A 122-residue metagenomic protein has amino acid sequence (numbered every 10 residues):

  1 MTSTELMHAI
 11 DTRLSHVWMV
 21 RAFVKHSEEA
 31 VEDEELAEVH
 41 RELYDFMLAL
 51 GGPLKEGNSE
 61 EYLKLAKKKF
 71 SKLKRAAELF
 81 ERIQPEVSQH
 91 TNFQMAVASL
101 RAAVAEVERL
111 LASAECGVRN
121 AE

Functional and structural regions predicted by a protein language model:
M1, E5-H8, L54, E61 (+1 more regions): Primarily heptad-repeat coiled-coil rod domains in cytosolic scaffolding/tethering proteins
M1-M47: Short terminal alpha-helical segments
H8, T12-S15, K68, M95-S99: Aromatic- and histidine-enriched alpha-helix N-cap/loop-to-helix transition segments that scaffold the rims
L14-R21, K25, M47-L54, F70-E81 (+1 more regions): A structural signal for well-ordered alpha-helices, especially hydrophobic packing surfaces of coiled-coils
E28-E29, G52-P53, V118: Intrinsically disordered, low-complexity regions
E34-R41, K64-K67, H90-A98: Short, charged, amphipathic alpha-helical segments
E60-I83, A96: Long, amphipathic, charge-rich alpha-helical segments that form helical bundles/coiled-coils
A77-E122: Amphipathic alpha-helical binding modules
